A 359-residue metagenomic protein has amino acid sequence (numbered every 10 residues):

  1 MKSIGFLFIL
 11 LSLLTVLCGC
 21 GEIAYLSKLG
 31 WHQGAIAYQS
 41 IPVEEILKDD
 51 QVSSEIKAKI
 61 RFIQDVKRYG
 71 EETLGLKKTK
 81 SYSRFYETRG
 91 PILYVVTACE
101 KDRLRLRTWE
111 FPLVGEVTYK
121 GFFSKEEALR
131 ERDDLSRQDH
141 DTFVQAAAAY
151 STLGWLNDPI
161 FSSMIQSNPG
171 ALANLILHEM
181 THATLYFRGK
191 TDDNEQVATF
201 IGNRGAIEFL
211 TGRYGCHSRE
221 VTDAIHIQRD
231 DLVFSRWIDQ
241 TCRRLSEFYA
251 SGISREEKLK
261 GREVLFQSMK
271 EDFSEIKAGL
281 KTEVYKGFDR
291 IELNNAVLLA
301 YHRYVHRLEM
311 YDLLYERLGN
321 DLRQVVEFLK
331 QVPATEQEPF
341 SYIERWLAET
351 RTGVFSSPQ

Functional and structural regions predicted by a protein language model:
M1-L7: Bacterial N-terminal signal peptides that target proteins for export
F8-V16: Bacterial N-terminal signal peptides
L17-I41: Bacterial Sec signal peptide processing site at the extreme N-terminus
G34-A37, I46, D50-Q64, F122-L129 (+8 more regions): Soluble non-cytosolic domains of exported or imported proteins
A37-S54, W109-V117, I291, E309: Acidic/histidine-rich, surface-exposed loop or edge segments in extracytoplasmic proteins
Q51-V52, R61, D65-G75, T181-L185 (+6 more regions): Sec-exported extracytoplasmic/periplasmic mature domains
D65-D231, R243: Acidic/His-rich structured neighborhood in mature extracellular/periplasmic domains
S235-Q359: Pan-zinc metallopeptidase signature
